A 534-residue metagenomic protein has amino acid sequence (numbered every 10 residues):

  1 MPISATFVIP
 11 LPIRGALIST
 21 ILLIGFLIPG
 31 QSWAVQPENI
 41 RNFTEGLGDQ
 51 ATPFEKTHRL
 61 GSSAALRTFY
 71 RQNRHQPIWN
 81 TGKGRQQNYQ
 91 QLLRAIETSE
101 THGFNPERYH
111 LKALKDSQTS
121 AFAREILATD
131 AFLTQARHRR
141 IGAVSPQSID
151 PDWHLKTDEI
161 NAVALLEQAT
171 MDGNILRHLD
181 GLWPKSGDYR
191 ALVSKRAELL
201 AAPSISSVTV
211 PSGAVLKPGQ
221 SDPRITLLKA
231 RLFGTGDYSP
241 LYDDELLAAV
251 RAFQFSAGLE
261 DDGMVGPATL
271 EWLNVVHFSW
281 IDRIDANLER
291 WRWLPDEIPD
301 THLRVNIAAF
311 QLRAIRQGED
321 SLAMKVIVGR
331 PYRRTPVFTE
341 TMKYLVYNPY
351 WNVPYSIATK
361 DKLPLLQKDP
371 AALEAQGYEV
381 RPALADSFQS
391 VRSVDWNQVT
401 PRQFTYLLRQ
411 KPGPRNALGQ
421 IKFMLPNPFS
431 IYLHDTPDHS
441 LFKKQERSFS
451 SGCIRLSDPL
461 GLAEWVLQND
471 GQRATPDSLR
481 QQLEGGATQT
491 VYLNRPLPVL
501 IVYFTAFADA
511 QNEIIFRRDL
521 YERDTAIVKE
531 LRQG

Functional and structural regions predicted by a protein language model:
I3-S19: Bacterial N-terminal signal peptides that target proteins for export
R14, S19, K83-G84, L92 (+2 more regions): Hydrophobic alpha-helical segments and their boundary regions
W33-S62, I126, L133, W153 (+1 more regions): Well-ordered beta-sheet/strand-loop patches within structured domains
V35-D158: Cationic-aromatic interfacial patches
D150-D152, A164, Q168: N-terminal accessory/pre-domain segments preceding catalytic cores
